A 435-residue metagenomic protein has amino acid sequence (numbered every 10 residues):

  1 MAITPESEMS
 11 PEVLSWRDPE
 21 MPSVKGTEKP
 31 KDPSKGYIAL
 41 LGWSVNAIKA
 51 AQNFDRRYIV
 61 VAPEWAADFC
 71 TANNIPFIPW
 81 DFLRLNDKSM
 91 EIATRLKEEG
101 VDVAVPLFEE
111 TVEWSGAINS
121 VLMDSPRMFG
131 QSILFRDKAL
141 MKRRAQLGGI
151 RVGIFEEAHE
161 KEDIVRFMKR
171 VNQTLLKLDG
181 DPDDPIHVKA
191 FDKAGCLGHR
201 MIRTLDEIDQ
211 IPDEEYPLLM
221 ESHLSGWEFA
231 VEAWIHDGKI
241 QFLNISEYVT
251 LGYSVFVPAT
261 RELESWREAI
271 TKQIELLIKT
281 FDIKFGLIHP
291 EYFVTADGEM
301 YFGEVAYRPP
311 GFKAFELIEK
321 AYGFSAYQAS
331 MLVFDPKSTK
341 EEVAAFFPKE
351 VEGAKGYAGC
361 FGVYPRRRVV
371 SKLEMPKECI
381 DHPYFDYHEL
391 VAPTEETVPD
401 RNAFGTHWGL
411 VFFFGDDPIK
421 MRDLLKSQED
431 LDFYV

Functional and structural regions predicted by a protein language model:
M1-G130, E162-R166, P336-K340, A392-E396 (+2 more regions): ATP-binding N-terminal substructure of ATP-dependent carboxylate-amine bond-forming enzymes
L14, L147, M331-V435: Peripheral (often C-terminal) accessory segments that flank ATP-dependent C-N-forming ligase machineries
G26-T27, A269-H289, A296, A306-R368: Active-site "cap" helix and flanking loop/linker of ATP-utilizing ligase/carboxylase catalytic domains
K35, V101, D183-D184, I240: Local beta-strand N-terminus motif with an aromatic residue
R95-V101, T174-P182, E214: Glycine-rich phosphate-binding loop signature in dinucleotide/nucleotide-binding domains
S120-D206: A conserved helix-loop-beta module that forms one wall/lid of the active-site cleft in ATP-utilizing catalytic domains
D192, H199-M300: Internal nucleotide-binding/catalytic subdomain
